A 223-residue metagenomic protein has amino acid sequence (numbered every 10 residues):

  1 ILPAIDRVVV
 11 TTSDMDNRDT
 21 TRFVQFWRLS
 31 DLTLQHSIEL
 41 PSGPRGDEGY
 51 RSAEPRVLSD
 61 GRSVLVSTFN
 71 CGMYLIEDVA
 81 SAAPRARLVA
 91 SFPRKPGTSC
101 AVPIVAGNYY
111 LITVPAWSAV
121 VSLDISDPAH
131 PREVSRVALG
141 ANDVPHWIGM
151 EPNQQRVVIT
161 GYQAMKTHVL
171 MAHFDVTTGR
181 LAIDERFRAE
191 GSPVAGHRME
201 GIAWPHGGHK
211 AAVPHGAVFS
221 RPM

Functional and structural regions predicted by a protein language model:
I1-I38: Internal metal/ion-chelating core segments
I1-R7, P41-S63, F92-Y109, N142-Q154 (+1 more regions): Beta-rich, blade/repeat-based domains predominating in secreted/periplasmic proteins but also intracellular
V10-T11, V66, I112, I159: Residue position within the beta-strands of beta-propeller blades
D14-D19, C71-M73, W117-A119, Q163-T167: Short glycine/acidic-enriched loop and turn motifs that connect beta-strands
F26-T33, L75-P84, L123-H130, M171-D184: Short loop/turn segments immediately following beta-strands, especially the blade-tip and inter-blade linker loops
T33-G46, R85-P93, R132-A138, E185: A short beta-strand motif characteristic of beta-propeller blades
P96-P128, R132-F174: Loop/turn-rich, solvent-exposed surfaces of beta-rich toroidal or solenoidal domains
Q155, T160-M223: Blade-level signature of beta-propeller repeat domains, shared across WD40, Kelch, NHL, RCC1 and BNR/Asp-box propellers
